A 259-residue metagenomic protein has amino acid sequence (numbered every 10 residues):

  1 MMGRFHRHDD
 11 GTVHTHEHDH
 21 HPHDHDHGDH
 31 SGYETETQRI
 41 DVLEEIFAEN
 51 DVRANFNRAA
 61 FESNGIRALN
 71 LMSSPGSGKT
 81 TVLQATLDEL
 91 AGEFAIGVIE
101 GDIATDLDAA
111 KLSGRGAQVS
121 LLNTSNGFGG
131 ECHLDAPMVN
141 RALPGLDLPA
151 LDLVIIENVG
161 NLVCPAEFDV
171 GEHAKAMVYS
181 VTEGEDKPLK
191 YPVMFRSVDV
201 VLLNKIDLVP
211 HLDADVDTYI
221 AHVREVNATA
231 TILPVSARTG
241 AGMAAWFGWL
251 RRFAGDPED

Functional and structural regions predicted by a protein language model:
M1-Q38: Histidine-centered metal-binding segments
Y33-M72, S77, T86-H173, G184-D186 (+4 more regions): Nucleotide-state-sensitive switch-loop elements of NTP-binding domains
V82: Hydrophobic positions on the alpha1 helix immediately C-terminal to the Walker A/P-loop
G97, V200, T231-L233: A structural signal for isolated positions on well-ordered beta-strands in alpha/beta enzyme cores
C164-H173, V178-T229: Conserved C-terminal guanine-recognition region of P-loop GTPase G domains, centered on the G4
L208-D259: Canonical P-loop GTPase G-domain recognition
